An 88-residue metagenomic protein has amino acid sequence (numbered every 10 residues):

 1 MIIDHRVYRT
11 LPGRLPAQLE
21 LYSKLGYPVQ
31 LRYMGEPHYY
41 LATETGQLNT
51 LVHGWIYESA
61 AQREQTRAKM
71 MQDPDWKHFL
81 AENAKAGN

Functional and structural regions predicted by a protein language model:
M1-N88: Short S/T/G/P-rich N-terminal loop/turn motif that feeds into the first structured element of a domain
